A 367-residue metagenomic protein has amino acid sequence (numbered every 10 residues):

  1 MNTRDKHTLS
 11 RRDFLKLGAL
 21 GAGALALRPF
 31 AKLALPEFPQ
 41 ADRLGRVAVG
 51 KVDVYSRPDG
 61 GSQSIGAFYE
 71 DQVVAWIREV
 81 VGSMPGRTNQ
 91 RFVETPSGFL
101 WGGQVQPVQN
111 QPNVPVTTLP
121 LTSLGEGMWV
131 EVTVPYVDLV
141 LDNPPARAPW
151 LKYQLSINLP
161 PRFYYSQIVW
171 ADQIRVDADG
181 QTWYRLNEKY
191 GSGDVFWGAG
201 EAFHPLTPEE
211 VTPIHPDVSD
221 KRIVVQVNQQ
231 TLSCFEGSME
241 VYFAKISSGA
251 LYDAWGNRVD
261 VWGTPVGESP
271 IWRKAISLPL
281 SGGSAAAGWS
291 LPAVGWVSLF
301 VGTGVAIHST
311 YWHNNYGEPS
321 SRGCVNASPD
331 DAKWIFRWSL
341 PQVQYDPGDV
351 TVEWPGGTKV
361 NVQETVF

Functional and structural regions predicted by a protein language model:
M1-D13, G23, L33-L35: N-terminal secretory signal peptides
L35-P39, E94-P135, N187-V218: Boundary regions of SH3-family modules and the immediately adjacent low-complexity/disordered segments in eukaryotic
E37-R87, L119-A178, P213: Beta-loop motif signature
V54-S56, S64, S83-G86, G103-Q104 (+2 more regions): Short, solvent-exposed loop/turn elements at domain surfaces
G66-Y69, Q230, D330-R337: Solvent-exposed, polar/charged alpha-helical surfaces in well-ordered, non-transmembrane soluble domains, broadly
F68-Q109, P161-F203: SH3/SH3-like beta-barrel superfamily modules
I174-V266: Cell wall/extracellular polymer interaction/catalysis modules
P216-V218, V259-V266, R273, L278-F367: Exported/periplasmic cell-wall-interacting domains
